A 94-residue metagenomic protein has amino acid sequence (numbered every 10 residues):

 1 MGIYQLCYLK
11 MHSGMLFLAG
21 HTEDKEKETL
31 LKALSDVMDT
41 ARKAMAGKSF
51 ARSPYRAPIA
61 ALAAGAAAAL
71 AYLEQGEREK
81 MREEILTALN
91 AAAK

Functional and structural regions predicted by a protein language model:
M1, A57-I59: Tandem-repeat/low-complexity and Cys-motif detector
M1-S35, L89-A93: Short terminal alpha-helical segments
Y8-M11, M15, L34, M38-A41 (+5 more regions): Generic L/I/V-rich hydrophobic alpha-helical segments across diverse proteins
G20-E28, A46-R56, A71-K80: Charged, low-complexity interaction regions
H21, S35, K43-A46, S53 (+2 more regions): Short stretches within intrinsically disordered, low-complexity N-terminal or propeptide regions
